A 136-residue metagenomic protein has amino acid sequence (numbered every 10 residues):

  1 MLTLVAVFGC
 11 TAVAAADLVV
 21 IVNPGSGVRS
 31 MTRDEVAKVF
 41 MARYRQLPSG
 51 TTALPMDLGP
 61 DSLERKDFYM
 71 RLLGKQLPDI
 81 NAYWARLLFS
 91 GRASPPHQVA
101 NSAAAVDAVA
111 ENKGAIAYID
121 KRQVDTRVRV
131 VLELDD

Functional and structural regions predicted by a protein language model:
M1-G9: Bacterial N-terminal signal peptides
C10-A16: Sec/Tat signal peptide C-region and signal peptidase I cleavage site
A16-D136: Exported/periplasmic ABC-transporter solute-binding proteins
